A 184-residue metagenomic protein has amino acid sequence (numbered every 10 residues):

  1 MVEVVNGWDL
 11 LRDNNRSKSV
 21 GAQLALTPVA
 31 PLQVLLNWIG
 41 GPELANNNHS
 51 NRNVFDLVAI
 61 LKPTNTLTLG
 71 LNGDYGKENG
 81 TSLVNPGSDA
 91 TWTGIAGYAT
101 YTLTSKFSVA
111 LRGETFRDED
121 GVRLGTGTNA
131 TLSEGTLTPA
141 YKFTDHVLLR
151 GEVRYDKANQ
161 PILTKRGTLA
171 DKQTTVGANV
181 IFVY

Functional and structural regions predicted by a protein language model:
M1-Q33, N37: Aromatic- and glycine-enriched pocket-lining scaffold segments that form the walls of small-molecule binding clefts
P28, L32-Y184: Outer-membrane beta-barrel pore domains
